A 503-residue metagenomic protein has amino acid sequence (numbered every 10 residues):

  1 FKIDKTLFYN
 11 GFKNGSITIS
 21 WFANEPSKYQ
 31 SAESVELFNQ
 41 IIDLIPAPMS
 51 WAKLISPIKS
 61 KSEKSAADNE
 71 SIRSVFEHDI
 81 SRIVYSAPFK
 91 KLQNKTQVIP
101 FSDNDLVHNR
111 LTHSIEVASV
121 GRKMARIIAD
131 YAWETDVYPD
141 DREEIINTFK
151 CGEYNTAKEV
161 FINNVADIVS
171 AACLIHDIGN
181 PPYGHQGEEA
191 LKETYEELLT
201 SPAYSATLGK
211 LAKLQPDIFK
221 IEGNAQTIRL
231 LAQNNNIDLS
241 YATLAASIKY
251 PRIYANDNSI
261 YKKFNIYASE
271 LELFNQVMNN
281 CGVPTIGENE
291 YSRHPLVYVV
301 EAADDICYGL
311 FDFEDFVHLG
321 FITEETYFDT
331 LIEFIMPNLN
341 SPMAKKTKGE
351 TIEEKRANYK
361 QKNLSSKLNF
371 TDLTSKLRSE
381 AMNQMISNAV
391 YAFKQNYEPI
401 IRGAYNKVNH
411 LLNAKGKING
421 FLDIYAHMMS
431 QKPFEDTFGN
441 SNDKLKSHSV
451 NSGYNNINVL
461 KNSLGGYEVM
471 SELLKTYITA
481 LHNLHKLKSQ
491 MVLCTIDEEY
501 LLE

Functional and structural regions predicted by a protein language model:
K2-D4, F8, G15, W21: Intrinsically disordered, low-structural-confidence terminal and linker regions
K13, W21, S27-I72, V84-K95 (+6 more regions): Sequence-structural signature of the catalytic-core scaffold of metal-dependent phosphohydrolases that act on
E77-K90, K417: Acidic, low-complexity proline/glycine-rich segments
P100-N109, V169-I175, A212-K213, E288-N289 (+5 more regions): Glycine- and acidic
I115, V300, E380, Q384-S387 (+4 more regions): Generic structural signal for well-ordered, non-transmembrane alpha-helical segments in soluble/cytosolic regions
R126, Y308-F311, D315, Y391 (+2 more regions): Charged/polar positions within long, soluble alpha-helices
Y359-L422: Long, amphipathic alpha-helical stalk/connector segments used for oligomerization, subunit docking, or mechanical
E398-L502: Substrate-recognition/cap regions that form aromatic- and gly/pro-loop-enriched pockets for small-molecule ligands
